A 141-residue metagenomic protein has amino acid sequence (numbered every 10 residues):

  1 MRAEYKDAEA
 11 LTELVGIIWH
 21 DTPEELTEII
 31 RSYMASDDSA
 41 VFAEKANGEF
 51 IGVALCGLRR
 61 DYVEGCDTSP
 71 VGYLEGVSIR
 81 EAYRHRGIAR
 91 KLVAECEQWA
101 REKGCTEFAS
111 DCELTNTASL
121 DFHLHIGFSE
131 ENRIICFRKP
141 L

Functional and structural regions predicted by a protein language model:
M1-L11: A short beta-loop-alpha structural element at the N-terminal edge of CoA-dependent acyl/N-acetyltransferase catalytic
D21-K45, L55: Active-site rim helix/loop that mediates acceptor-substrate recognition in acyltransferases
A43, E49-L58, Y73, S78: Conserved beta-strand in the GNAT
K45, D61-V71: Conserved acyl-donor/pantetheine-binding loop and adjacent beta-alpha core of acyl/acetyltransferases and related
D67-E81, I135-C136: Conserved acetyl-CoA binding element of GNAT-fold acetyltransferases
I79, H85-Q98, D121-H125: Conserved acetyl-CoA-binding loop-helix of GNAT-fold acetyltransferases
R90, E102, L114-R133: Conserved active-site alpha-helix within GNAT-family acetyltransferase domains
V93, A100-C112: Conserved GNAT acetyl-CoA-binding A-motif
